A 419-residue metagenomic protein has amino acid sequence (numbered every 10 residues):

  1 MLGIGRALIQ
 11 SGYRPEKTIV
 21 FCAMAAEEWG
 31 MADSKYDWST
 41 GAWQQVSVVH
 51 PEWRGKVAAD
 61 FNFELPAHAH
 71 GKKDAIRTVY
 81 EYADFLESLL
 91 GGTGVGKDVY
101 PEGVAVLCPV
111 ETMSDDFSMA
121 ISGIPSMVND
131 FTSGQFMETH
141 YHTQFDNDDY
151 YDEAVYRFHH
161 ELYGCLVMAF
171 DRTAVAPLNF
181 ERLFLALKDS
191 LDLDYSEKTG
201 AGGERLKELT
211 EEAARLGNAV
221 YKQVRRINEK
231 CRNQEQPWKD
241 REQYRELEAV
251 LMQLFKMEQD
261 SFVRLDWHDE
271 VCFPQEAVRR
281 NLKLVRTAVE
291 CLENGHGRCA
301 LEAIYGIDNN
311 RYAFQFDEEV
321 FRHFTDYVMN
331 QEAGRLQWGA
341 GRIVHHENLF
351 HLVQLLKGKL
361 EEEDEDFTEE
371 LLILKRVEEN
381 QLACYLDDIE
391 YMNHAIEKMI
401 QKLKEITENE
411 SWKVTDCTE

Functional and structural regions predicted by a protein language model:
L2-E419: Secretory-pathway/membrane protein signature
